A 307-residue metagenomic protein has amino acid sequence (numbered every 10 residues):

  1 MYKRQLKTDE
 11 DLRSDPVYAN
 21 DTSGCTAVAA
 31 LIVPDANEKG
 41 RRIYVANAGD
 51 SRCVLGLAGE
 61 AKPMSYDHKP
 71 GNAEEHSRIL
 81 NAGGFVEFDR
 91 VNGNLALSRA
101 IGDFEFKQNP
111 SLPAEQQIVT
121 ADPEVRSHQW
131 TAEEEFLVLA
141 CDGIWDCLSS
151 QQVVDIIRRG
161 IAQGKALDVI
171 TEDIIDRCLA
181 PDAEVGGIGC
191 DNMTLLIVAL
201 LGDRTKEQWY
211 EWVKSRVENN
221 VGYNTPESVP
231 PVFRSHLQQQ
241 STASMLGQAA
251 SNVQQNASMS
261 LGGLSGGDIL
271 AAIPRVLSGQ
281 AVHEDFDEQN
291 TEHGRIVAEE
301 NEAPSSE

Functional and structural regions predicted by a protein language model:
K3-E307: PP2C/PPM-type serine/threonine phosphatase catalytic core, specifically the conserved beta-strand-loop-alpha-helix
